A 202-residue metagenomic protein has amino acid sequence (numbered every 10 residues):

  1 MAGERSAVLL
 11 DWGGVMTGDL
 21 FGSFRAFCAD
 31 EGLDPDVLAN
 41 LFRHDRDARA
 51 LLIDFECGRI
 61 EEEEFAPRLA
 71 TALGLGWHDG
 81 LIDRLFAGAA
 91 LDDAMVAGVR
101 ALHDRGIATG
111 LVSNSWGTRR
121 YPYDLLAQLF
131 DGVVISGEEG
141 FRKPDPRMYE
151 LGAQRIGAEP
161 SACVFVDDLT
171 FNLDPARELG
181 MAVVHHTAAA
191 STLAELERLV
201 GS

Functional and structural regions predicted by a protein language model:
M1-L10, W116-G117, Y121-S202: Asp-based, Mg2+/Mn2+-dependent phosphohydrolase catalytic module
A2-R43, E178-L179: Active-site neighborhood of HAD-like aspartate-dependent phosphohydrolases
G22-A26, A50, E64, R68 (+6 more regions): Alpha-helical elements of Rossmann-like donor-binding domains used by nucleotide-donor carbohydrate transfer enzymes
R25-F27, V37-R43, I53-C57, L81-A94: Helical cap/lid subdomains and adjacent loops of hydrolase enzymes that gate the active-site channel and determine
L33, L75, I107, A158 (+1 more regions): Short glycine/serine/threonine/alanine-rich loop segments
R49-G80: A metal-dependent, Asp-based hydrolase signature
H78-T109, P146: Short, acidic loop-to-helix structural element flanking the phosphoryl-transfer center in phosphate-processing enzymes
